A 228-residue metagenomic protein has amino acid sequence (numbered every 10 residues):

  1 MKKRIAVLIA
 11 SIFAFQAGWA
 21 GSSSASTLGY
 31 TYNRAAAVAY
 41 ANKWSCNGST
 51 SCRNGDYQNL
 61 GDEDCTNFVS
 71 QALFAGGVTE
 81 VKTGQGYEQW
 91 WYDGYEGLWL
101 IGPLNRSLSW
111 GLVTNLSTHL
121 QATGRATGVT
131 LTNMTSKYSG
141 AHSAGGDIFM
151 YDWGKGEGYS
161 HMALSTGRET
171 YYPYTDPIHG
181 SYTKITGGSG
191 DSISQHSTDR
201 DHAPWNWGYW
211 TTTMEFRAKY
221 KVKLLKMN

Functional and structural regions predicted by a protein language model:
K3-I12: Sec-dependent N-terminal signal peptides
F15-S22: C-terminal segment of classical bacterial N-terminal signal peptides
S22-G29: Low-complexity, acidic Ser/Thr/Pro-rich repeat tracts that form intrinsically disordered stalk/linker regions of very
G29-A41: Extracytoplasmic low-complexity, Pro/Thr/Ser/Ala/Gly-rich segments that lie immediately after a secretion/anchoring
V38-Y138: Secreted/periplasmic proteins that engage bacterial cell-wall peptidoglycan
L73, Q85, Y151-G154, T166-R168 (+1 more regions): Active-site-proximal beta-strand/loop segments in catalytic clefts of secreted hydrolases
Y92-D191: ...with weaker cross-activation on analogous glycine-rich loops/strands in unrelated enzymes
T186-N228: Low-complexity, Gly/Ser/Thr/Pro-rich intrinsically disordered linker/tail segments
